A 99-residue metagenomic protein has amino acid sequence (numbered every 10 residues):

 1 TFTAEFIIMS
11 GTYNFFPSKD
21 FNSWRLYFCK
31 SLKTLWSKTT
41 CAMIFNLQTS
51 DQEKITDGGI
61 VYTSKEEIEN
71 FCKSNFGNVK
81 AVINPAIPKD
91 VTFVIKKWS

Functional and structural regions predicted by a protein language model:
T1: S-adenosyl-L-methionine
A4-E5, C41: Conserved acidic residues
E5-R25: A short SAM/SAH-binding and catalytic strip from SAM-dependent methyltransferases
Y13-F15, Q48-E53: Short "lid" loop at the C-terminus of a central beta-strand within the Rossmann-like core of SAM-dependent
N22-S31, V61-K65: Charged helix-capping and loop-helix junction motifs
S31-T49: Conserved beta-strand signature within the Rossmann-like core of class I S-adenosyl-L-methionine
G59-K80: Short alpha-helix
K80-S99: Core SAM-dependent methyltransferase catalytic element
